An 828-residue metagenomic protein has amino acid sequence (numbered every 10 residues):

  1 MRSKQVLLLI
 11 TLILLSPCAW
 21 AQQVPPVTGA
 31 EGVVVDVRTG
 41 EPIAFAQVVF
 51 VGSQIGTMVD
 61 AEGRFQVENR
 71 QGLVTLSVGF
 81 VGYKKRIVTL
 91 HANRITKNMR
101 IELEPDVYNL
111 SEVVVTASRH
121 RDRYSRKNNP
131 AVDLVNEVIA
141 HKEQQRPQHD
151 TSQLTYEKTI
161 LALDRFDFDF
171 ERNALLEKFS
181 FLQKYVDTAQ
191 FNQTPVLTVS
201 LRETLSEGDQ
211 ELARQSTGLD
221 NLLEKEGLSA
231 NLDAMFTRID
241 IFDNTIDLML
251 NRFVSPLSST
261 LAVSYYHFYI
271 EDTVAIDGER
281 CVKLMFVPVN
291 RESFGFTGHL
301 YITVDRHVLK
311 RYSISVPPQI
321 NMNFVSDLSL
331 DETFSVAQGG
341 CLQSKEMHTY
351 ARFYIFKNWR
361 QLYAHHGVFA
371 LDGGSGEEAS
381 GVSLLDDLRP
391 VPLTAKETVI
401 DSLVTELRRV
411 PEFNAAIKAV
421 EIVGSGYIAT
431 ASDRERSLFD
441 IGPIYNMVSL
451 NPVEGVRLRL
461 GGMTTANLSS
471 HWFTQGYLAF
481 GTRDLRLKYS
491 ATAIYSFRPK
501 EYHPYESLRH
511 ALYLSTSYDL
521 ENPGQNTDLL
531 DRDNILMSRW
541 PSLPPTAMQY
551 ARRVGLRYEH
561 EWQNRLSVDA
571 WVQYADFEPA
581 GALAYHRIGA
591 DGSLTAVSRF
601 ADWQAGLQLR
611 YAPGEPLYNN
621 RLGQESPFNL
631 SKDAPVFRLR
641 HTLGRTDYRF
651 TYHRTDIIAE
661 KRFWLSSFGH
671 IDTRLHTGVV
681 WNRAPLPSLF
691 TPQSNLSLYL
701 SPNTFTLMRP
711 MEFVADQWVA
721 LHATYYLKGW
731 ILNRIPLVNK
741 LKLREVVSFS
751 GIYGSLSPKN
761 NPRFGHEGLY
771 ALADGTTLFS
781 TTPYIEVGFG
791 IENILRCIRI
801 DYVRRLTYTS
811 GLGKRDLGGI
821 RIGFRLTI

Functional and structural regions predicted by a protein language model:
Q23-P25, M99-A117: Conserved "repeat-terminator" motif of extracellular CCP/Sushi domains
V27-I43: Structural motif
G40-A44, Q66-L73: Short Pro-Gly-centered beta-turn/loop motif in secreted/extracellular proteins
A46-F50, L76, V115, Q153 (+2 more regions): Hydrophobic beta-strand segments
F50-V51, S77-T89: A short, solvent-exposed loop/turn motif at the edges and junctions of modular extracellular/periplasmic domains
Q54-R64: Short, acidic Ser/Thr/Gly-rich low-complexity loop/linker segments typical of extracellular and cell-surface proteins
R119-C281, V287-G295, F356-G442, N446-S449 (+7 more regions): Structured extracytoplasmic
L250-S255, G381-I828: Exposed, low-structure sequence patches enriched in small/polar residues
